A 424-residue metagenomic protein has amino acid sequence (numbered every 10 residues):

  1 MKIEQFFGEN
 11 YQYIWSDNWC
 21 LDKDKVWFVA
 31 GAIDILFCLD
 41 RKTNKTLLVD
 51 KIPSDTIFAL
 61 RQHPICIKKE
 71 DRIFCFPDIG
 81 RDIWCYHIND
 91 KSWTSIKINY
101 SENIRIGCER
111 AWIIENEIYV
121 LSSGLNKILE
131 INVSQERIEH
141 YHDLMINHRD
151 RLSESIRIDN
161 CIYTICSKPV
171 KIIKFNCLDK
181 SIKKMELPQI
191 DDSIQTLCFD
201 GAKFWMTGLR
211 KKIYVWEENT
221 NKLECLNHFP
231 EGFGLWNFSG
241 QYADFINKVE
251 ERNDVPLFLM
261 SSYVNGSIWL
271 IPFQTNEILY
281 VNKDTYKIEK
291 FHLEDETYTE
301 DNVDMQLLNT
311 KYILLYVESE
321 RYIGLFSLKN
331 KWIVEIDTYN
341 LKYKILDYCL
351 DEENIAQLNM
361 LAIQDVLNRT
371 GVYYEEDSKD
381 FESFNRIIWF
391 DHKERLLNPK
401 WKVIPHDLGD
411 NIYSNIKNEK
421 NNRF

Functional and structural regions predicted by a protein language model:
M1-W15, D347-F424: Sequence/structural signature of beta-propeller modules and their immediately flanking N-terminal secretory/stalk
F6-Y11, D50-I57, K97-N103, H142-N147 (+6 more regions): Surface loop/turn motifs at the tips and blade-to-blade linkers of beta-strand repeat domains
Y11-W19, T56-C66, N103-W112, H148-I156 (+5 more regions): Repeated scaffold domains used in trafficking and secretory/extracellular systems, primarily beta-propellers
V26-F28, I73-C75, I118-V120, I162-T164 (+3 more regions): Conserved beta-propeller blade signature
G31-A32, D78-I79, S123-L125, S167 (+3 more regions): Short loop/turn segments immediately following the C-termini of beta-strands
I35-F37, D82-W84, K127-L129, K171-I173 (+3 more regions): A short loop-to-beta-strand structural motif that recurs across blades of beta-propeller domains
D40-N44, H87-K91, N132-E136, N176-K180 (+3 more regions): Short loop/turn segments that connect beta-strands within beta-propeller blades
E109-W112, I118-W216: Solenoidal tandem-repeat scaffolds enriched in leucines and small polar residues
